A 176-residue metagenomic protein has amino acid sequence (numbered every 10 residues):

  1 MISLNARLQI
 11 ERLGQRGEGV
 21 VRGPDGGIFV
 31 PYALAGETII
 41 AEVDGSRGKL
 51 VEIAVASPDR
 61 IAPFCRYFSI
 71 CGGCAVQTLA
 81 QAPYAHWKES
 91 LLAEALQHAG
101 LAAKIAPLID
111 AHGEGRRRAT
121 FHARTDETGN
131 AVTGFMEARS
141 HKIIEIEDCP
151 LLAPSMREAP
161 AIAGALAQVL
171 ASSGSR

Functional and structural regions predicted by a protein language model:
M1-R176: Accessory RNA-recognition modules of RNA-modification enzymes
